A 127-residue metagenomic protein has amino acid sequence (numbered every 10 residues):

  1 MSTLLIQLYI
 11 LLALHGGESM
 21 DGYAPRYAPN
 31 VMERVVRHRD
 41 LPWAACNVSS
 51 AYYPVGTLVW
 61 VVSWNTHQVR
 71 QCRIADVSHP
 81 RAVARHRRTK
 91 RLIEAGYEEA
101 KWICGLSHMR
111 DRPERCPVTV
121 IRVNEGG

Functional and structural regions predicted by a protein language model:
S2-G127: Secreted/periplasmic proteins
